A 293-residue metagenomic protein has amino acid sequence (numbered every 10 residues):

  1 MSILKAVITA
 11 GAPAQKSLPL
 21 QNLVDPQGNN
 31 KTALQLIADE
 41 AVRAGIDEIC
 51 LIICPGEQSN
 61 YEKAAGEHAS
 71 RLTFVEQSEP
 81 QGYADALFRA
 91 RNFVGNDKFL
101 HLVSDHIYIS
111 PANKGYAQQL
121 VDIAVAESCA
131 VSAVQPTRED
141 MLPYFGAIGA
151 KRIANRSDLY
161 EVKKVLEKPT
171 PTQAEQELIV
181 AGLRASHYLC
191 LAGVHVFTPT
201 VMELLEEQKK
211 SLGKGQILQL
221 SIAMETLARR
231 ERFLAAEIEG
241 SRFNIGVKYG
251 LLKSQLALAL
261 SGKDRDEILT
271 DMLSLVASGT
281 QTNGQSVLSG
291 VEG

Functional and structural regions predicted by a protein language model:
M1-Q15, N22-H101, I107-A112, L288-G293: Conserved N-terminal catalytic core of the sugar/cofactor nucleotidyltransferase
L34, A90, D105, I148 (+2 more regions): Residue-level signal for inorganic ion chemistry
G66, N92-G95, V125-C129, I153 (+4 more regions): Generic secondary-structure signature for well-ordered alpha-helical cores
R71-T73, E161, R232-L234: Conserved beta-strand segments of alpha/beta enzyme cores
V75-Q77, V134, A236-I238: Conserved beta-strand termini and adjacent loop/short-helix elements that scaffold enzyme active sites in alpha/beta
L87-F93, F145-A150, I179-L183, Y249-S254: Short, surface-exposed amphipathic charged segments that create phosphate/polyanion-binding patches used for binding
S110-P199, E203: Conserved core of the sugar-phosphate nucleotidyltransferase
A174-G293: Conserved alpha/beta core of the MobA/IspD/sugar-nucleotide pyrophosphorylase nucleotidyltransferase superfamily
